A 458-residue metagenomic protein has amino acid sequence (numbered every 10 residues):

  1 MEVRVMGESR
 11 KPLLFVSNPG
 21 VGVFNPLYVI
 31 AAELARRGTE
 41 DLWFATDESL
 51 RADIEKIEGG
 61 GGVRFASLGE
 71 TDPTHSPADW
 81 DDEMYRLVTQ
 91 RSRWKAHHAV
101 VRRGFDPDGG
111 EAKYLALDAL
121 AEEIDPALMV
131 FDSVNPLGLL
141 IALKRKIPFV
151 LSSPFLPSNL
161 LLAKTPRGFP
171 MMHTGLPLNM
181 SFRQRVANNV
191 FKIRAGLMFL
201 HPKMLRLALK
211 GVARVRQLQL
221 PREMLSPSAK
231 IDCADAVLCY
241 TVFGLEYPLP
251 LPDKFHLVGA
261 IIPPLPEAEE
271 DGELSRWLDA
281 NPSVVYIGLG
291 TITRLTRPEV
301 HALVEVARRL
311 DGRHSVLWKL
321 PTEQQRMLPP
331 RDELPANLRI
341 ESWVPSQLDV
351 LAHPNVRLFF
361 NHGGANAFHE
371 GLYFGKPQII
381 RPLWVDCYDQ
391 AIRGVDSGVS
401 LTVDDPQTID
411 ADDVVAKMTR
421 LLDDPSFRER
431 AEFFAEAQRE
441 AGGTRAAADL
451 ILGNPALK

Functional and structural regions predicted by a protein language model:
E2-G69: N-terminal subdomain of nucleotide-sugar transferases
E2-R4, A411-K458: C-terminal amphipathic helix plus adjacent low-complexity, charged tail appended to glycosyltransferase catalytic
R4, D47-V284, G290-H301, E305-R308 (+2 more regions): Nucleotide-sugar-dependent glycosyltransferase catalytic domains
F15, A31, D53, M129 (+1 more regions): A donor-sugar binding/catalytic signature common to diverse glycosyltransferases and related nucleotide-sugar
V63-T71, S152-P154, H362-G363, I380-W384 (+1 more regions): Short beta->alpha connector loops at strand-helix junctions that form conserved, small/polar/Pro-enriched
Q325-D349: Nucleotide-activated donor-binding/catalytic signature segment of Leloir-type glycosyltransferases, i.e., the conserved
V385-K417, E429: Change "using UDP/GDP/dTDP sugars" to "using nucleotide sugars
